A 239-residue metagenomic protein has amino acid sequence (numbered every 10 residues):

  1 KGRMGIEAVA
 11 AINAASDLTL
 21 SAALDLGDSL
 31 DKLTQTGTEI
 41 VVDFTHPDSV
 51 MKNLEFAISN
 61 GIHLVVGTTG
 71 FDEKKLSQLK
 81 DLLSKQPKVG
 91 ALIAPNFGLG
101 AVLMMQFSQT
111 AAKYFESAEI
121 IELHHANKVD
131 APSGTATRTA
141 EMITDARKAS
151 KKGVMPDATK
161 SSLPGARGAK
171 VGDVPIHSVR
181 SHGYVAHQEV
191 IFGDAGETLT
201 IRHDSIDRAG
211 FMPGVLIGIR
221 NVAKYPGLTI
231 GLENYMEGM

Functional and structural regions predicted by a protein language model:
K1-M4, D48: Conserved SAM/SAH-binding loop
R3-Q35, E116-M239: C-terminal substrate-binding/catalytic lobe of Rossmann-fold NAD(P)-dependent oxidoreductases
T19, H63-V65, V89-G90, E119: Proline-centered loop/turn at the N-terminus of a beta-strand
L26, T69-F71, N96-G98, L123-A126: Short, ordered loop/turn segments at secondary-structure junctions
T38, H63, S84-L92, D194-I201: Glycine/charged-rich beta-loop-alpha catalytic/anionic-binding loops adjacent to active sites
V41-V42: N-terminal Rossmann-like NAD(P) cofactor-binding module of classical short-chain dehydrogenase/reductase
T45: Conserved NAD(P)H cofactor-binding loop of Rossmann-fold oxidoreductase domains
D48-E55, S59-N60, T68-I93, L99-V102 (+1 more regions): Rossmann-fold NAD(P)-binding glycine/threonine-rich loop
